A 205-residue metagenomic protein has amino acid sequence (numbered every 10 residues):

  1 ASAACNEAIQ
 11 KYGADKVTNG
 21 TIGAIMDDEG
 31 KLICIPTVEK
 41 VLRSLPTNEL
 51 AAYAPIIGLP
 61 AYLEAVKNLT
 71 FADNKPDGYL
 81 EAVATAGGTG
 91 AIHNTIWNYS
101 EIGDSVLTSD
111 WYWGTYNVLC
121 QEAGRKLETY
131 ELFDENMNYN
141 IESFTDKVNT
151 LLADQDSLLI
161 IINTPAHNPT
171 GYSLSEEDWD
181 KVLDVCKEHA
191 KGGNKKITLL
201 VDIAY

Functional and structural regions predicted by a protein language model:
A1-I56: N-terminal "arm"/small-domain region of PLP-dependent enzymes with the aminotransferase-like
G23-D27, K31, W113-G114, P165-N168 (+1 more regions): Short, solvent-exposed loop/turn segments at secondary-structure junctions
P46-T198: Conserved core of the PLP fold type I
A82, I203-A204: Conserved Walker B
